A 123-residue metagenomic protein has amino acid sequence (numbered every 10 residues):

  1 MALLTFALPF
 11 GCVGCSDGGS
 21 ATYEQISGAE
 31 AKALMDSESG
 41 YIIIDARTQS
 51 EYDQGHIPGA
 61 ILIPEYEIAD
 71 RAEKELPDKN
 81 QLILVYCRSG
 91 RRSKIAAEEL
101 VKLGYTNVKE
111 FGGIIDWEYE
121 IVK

Functional and structural regions predicted by a protein language model:
M1-L4, L8-A29, L34, Y41 (+2 more regions): Rhodanese-like catalytic fold shared by cysteine-dependent sulfurtransferases and DSP/PTP-type phosphatases
I43-D45: Structural scaffold elements adjacent to functional motifs in cytosolic proteins
